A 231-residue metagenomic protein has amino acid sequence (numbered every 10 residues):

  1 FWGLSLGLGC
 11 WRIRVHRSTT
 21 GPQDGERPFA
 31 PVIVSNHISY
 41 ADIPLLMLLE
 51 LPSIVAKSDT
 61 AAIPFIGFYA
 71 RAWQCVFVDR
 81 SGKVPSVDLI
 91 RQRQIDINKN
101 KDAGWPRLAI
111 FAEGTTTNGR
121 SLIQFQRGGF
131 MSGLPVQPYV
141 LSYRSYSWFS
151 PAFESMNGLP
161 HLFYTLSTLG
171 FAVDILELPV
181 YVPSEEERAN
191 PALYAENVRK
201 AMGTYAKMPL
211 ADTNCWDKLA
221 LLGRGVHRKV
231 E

Functional and structural regions predicted by a protein language model:
F1-P31, Q92-I97, P179: A short, well-structured juxtamembrane/interface segment
L6-L8, G25-S86, Y146-S147: Catalytic core of membrane glycerolipid acyltransferases/transacylases, capturing the structured, soluble-facing
H16-G21, G25-E26, S39-D42, I63 (+6 more regions): Eukaryotic intrinsically disordered and solvent-exposed regulatory patches
K57, V78, F111, Y139-L141: Generic beta-sheet signal
F65-A72, A103-R107, G114-E196, P209-H227: A cross-family acyltransferase "interaction/gating" segment
D96-G104: Alpha-helix termini
A201-Y205, P209: C-terminal alpha-helix
